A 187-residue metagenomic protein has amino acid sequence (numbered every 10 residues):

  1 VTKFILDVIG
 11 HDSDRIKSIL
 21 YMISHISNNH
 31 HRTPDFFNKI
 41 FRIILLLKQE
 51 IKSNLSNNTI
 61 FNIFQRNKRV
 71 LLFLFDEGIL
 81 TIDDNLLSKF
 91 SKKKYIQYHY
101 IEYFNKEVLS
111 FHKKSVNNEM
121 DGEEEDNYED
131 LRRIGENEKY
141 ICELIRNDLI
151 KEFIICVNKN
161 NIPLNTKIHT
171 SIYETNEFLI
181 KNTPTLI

Functional and structural regions predicted by a protein language model:
T2-S18, S24-E136, K151-P184: Ankyrin repeat arrays, specifically the small/polar loop and inter-repeat linker segments at the C-terminal end of each
I141, T185-I187: Conserved hydrophobic residue in the first alpha-helix
